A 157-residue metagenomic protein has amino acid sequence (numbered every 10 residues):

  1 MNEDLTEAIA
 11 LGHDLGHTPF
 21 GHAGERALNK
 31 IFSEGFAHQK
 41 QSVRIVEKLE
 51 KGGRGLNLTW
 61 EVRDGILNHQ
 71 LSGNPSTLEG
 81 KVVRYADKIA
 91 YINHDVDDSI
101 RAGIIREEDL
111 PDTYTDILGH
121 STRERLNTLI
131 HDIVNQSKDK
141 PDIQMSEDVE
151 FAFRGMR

Functional and structural regions predicted by a protein language model:
M1-A37, V43-V46: Acidic/His-rich, divalent-metal-binding segments that scaffold phosphate/diphosphate chemistry
M1-D4, F36-R157: Histidine-centered, transition-metal-coordinating active-site segments
